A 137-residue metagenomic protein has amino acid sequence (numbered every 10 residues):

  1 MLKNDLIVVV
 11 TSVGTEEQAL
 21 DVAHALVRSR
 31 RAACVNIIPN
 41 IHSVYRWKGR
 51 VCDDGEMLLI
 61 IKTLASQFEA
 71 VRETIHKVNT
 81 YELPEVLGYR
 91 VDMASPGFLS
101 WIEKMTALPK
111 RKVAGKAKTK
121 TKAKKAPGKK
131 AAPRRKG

Functional and structural regions predicted by a protein language model:
M1-K125, K129-G137: Positively charged, small/polar-rich N-terminal and surface patches that mediate targeting and assembly and bind
